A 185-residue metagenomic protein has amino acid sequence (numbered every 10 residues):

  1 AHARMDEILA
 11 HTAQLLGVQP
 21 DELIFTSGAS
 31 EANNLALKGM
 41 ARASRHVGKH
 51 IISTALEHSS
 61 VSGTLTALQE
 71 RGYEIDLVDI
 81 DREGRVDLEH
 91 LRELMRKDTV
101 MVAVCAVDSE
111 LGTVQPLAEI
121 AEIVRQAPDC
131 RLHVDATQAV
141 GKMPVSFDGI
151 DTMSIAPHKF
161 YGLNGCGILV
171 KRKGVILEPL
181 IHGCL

Functional and structural regions predicted by a protein language model:
A1-L185: Pyridoxal 5′-phosphate
